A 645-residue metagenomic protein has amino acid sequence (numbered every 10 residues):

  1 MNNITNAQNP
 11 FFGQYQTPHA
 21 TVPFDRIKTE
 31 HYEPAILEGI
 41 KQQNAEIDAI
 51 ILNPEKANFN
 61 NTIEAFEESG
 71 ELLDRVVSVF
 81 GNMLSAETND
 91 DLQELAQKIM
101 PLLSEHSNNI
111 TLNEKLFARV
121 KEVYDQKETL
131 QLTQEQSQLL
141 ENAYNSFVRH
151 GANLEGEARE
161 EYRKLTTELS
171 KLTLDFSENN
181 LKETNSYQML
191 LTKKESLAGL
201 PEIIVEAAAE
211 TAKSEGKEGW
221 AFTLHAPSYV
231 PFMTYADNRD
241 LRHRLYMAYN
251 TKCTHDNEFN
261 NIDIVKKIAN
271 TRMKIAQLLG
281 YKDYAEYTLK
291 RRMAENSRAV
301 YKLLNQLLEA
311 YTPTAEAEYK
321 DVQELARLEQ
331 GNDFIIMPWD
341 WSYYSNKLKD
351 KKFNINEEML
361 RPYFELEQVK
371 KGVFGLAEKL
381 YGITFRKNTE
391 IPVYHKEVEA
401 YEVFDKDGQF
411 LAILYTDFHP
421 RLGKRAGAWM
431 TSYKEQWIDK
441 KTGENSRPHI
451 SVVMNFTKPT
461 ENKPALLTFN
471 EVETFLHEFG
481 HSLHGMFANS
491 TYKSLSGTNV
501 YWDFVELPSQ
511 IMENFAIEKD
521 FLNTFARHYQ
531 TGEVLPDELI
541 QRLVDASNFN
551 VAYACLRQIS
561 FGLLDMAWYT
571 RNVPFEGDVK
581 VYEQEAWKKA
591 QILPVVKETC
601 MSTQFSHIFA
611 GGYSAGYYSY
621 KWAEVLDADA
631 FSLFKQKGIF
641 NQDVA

Functional and structural regions predicted by a protein language model:
N3-L200, E206, F634: N-terminal helix-rich structural modules
I4-H31, E38, S214, G219-A221 (+9 more regions): C-terminal, non-catalytic "cap/extension" segments appended to globular domains
Q16-H31, F80-I99, E122-K164, T223-D263 (+5 more regions): Short His/Asp/Glu-rich catalytic/ion-coordination signatures at enzyme active sites or charged loops
K41, A45, A49-K56, L72-N89 (+21 more regions): Intrinsically disordered or highly flexible coil/loop and linker segments, enriched in small and charged/polar residues
I51-E55, M83-T88, A236, R244-L245 (+9 more regions): Membrane-interfacial helix termini and the short, flexible loops that connect transmembrane helices in multi-pass
L72-N82, E141, N145, M247 (+3 more regions): Short, hydrophobic/amphipathic alpha-helical patches that form generic packing surfaces within helical domains
E135, L139, R163, E168-K171 (+10 more regions): Active-site-proximal, well-structured secondary-structure segments within enzyme catalytic domains
E365, F456-L476: Short pre-active-site segment immediately N-terminal to the catalytic Zn-binding motif
